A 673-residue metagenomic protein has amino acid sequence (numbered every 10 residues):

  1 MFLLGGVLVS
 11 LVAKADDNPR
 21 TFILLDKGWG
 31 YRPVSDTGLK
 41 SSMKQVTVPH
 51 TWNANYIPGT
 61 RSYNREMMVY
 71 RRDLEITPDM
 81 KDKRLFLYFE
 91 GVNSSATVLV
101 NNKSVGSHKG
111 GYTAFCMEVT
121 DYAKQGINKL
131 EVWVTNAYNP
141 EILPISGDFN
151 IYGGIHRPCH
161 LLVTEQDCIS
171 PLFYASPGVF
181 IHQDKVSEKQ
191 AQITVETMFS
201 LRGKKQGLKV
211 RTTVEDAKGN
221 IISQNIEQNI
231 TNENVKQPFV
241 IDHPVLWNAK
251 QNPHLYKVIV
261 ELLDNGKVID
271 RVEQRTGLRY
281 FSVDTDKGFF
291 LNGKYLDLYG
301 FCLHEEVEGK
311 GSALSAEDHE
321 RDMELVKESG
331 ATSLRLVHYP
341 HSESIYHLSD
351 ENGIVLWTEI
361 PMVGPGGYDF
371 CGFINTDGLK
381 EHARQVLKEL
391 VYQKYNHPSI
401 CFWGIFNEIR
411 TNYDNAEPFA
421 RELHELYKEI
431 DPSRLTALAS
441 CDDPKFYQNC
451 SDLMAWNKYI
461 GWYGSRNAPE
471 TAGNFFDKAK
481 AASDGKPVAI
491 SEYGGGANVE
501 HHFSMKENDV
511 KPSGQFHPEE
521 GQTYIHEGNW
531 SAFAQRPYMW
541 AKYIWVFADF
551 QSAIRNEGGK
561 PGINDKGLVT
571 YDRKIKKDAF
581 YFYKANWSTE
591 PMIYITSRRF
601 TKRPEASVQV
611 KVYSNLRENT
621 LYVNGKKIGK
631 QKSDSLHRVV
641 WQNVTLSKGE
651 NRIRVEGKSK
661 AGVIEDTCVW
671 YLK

Functional and structural regions predicted by a protein language model:
M1-G5, L11-H338, L348, G353-L356 (+7 more regions): Secreted/periplasmic carbohydrate-active enzymes, especially glycoside hydrolases
M323-V326, S333-I575, A579-Y583, M592-P604 (+3 more regions): Substrate-binding/catalytic cleft of secreted carbohydrate-active enzymes, primarily glycoside hydrolases
S588-T589: Oxidoreductase and adenylate-handling cofactor-binding alpha/beta cores
